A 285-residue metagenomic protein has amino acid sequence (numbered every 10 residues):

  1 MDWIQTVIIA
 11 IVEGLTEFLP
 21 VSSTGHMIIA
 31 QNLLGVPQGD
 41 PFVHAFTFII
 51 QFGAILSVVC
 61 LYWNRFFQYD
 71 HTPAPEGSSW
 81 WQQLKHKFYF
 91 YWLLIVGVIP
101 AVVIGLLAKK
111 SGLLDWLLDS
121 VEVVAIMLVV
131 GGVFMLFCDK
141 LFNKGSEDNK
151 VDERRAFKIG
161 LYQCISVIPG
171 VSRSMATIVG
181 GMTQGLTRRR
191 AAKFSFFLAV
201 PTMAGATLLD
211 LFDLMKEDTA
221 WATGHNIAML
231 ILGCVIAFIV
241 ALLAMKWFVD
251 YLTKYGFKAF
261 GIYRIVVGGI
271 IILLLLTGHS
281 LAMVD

Functional and structural regions predicted by a protein language model:
M1-D285: Multi-pass membrane proteins that catalyze or facilitate reactions on polyprenyl-/lipid-phosphate substrates and their
